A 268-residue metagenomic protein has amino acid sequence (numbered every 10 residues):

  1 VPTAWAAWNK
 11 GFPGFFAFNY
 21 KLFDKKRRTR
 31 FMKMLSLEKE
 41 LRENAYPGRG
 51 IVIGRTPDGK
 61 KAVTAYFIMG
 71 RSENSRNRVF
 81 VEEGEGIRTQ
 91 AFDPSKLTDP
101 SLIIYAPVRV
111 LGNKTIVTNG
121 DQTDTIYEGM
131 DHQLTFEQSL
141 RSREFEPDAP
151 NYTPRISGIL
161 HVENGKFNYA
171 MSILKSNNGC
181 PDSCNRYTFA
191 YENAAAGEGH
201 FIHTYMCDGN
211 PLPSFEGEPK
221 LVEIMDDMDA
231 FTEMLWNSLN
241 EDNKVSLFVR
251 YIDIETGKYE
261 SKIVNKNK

Functional and structural regions predicted by a protein language model:
W5-W8: Tryptophan (W) side chains
G11-F31: Short, Lys/Arg-enriched N-terminal segments with co-localized hydrophobic residues within the first ~10-30 amino acids
R28-K268: Conserved short alpha-helical segments that host acidic/polar catalytic motifs at enzyme active sites
